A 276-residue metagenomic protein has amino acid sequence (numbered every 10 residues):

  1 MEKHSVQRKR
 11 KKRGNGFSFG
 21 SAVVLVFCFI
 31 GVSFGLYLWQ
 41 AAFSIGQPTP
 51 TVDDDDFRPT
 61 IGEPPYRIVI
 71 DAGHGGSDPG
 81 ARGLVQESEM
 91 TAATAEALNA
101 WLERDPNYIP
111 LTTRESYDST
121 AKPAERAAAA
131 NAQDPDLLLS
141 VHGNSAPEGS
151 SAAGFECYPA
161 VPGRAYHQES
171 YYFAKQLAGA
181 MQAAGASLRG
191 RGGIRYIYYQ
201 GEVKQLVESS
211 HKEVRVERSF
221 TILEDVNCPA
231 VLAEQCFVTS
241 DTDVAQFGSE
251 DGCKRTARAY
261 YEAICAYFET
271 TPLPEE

Functional and structural regions predicted by a protein language model:
M1-F19: N-terminal Lys/Arg-rich, disordered targeting/topogenic segments
G14-V24, F34-T60, A92-E276: Active-site-proximal helix/loop segments of hydrolytic enzymes
F29-I30: Single-pass alpha-helical transmembrane signal-anchor segments in small membrane proteins across taxa
F57-G83, L139: Catalytic-core environment of secreted peptidases
G80-A93: Glycine- and acidic-residue-enriched helix-capping/strand-helix junction motifs
